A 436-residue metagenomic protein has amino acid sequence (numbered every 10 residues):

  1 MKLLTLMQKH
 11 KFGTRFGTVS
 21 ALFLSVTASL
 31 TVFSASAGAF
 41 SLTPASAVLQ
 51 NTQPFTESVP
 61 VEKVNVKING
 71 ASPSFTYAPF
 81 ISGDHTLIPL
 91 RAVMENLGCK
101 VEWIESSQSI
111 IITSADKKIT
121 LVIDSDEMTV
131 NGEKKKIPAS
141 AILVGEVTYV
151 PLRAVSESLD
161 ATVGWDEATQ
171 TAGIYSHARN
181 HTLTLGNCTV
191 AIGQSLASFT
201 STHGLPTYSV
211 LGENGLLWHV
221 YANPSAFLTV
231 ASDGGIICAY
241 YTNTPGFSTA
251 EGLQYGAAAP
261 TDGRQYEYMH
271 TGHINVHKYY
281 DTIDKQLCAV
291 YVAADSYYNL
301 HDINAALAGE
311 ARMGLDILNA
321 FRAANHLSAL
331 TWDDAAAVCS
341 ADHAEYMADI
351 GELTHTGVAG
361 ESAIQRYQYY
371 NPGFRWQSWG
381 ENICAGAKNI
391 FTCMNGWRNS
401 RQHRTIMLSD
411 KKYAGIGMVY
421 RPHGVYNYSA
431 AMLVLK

Functional and structural regions predicted by a protein language model:
M1-G13: N-terminal secretory signal peptides that target proteins for export/translocation
G13, G17, A21, F33-A191 (+3 more regions): Primary recognition of N-terminal secretory signal peptides and signal-anchoring hydrophobic helices
R179-K436: Functional surface patches built around histidine and acidic residues
